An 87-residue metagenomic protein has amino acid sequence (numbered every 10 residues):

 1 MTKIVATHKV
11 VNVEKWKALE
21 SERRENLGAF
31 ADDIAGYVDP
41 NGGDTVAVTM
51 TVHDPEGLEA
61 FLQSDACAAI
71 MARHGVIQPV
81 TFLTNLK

Functional and structural regions predicted by a protein language model:
M1-K87: Short S/T/G/P-rich N-terminal loop/turn motif that feeds into the first structured element of a domain
